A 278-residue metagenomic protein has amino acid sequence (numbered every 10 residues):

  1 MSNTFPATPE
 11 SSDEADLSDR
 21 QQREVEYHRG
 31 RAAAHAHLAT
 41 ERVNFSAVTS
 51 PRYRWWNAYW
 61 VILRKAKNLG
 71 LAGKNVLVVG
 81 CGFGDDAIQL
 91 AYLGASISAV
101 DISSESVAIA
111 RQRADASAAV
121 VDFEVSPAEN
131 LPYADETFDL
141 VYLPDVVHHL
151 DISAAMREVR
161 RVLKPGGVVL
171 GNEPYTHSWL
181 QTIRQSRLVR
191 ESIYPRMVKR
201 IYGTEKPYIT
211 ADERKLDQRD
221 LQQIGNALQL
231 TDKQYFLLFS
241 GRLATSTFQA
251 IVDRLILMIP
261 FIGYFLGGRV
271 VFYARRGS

Functional and structural regions predicted by a protein language model:
M1-S46: N-terminal, positively charged/glycine-rich alpha-helical extensions of SAM-dependent methyltransferases
T49-K74: Conserved alpha-helix/loop element of class I SAM-dependent methyltransferases that forms part of the SAM/SAH-binding
L77-V79, F83-N130: Class I SAM-dependent methyltransferase SAM/SAH-binding core
Y142: A conserved beta-strand element that flanks and buttresses the S-adenosyl-L-methionine
L150, T204-R219: Acceptor-substrate binding/catalytic loop of class I
S153-V168: A short glycine-rich, Lys/Arg-flanked "PGG" loop and its adjoining helix->strand segment in the class I
V168-K199: Conserved class I S-adenosyl-L-methionine
D212-K233: Short alpha-helix
